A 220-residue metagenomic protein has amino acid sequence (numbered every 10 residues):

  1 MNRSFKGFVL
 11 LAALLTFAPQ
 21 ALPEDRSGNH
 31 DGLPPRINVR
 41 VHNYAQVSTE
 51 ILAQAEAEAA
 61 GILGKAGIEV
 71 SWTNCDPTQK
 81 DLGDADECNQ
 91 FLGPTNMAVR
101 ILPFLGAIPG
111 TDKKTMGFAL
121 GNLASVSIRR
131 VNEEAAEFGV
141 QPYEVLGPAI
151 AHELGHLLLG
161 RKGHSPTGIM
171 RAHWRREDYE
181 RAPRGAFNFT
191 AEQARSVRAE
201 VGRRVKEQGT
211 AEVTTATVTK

Functional and structural regions predicted by a protein language model:
M1-F5: N-terminal secretory signal peptides that target proteins for export/translocation
G7-L10, L157, A216: Short amphipathic alpha-helical "recognition" segments used for binding
G7-Q20: Bacterial N-terminal signal peptides
A18, G83, G168-I169: Residue-level signature of transmembrane alpha-helix interfaces in integral membrane proteins
E24-D31, R40-A57, F118-V140, E144-V145 (+1 more regions): Metalloprotease/metallohydrolase-associated module, dominated by Zn2+-dependent proteases
R26-S27, L33, I37, V70-N74: Hydrophobic alpha-helical segments, chiefly the membrane-spanning helices and signal/signal-anchor peptides
T49-L157, G163: Metzincin-family zinc-dependent endopeptidase catalytic domain
